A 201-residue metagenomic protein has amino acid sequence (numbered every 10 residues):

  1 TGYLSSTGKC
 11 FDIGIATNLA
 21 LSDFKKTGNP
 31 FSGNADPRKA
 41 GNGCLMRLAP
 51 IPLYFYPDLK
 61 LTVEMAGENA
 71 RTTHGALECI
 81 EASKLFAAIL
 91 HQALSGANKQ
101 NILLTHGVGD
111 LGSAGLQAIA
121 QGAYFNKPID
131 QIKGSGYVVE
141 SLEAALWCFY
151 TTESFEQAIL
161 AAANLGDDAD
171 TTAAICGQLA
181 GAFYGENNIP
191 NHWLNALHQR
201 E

Functional and structural regions predicted by a protein language model:
T1-E201: Structured, active/binding-site neighborhoods that engage oxygen-rich ligands
